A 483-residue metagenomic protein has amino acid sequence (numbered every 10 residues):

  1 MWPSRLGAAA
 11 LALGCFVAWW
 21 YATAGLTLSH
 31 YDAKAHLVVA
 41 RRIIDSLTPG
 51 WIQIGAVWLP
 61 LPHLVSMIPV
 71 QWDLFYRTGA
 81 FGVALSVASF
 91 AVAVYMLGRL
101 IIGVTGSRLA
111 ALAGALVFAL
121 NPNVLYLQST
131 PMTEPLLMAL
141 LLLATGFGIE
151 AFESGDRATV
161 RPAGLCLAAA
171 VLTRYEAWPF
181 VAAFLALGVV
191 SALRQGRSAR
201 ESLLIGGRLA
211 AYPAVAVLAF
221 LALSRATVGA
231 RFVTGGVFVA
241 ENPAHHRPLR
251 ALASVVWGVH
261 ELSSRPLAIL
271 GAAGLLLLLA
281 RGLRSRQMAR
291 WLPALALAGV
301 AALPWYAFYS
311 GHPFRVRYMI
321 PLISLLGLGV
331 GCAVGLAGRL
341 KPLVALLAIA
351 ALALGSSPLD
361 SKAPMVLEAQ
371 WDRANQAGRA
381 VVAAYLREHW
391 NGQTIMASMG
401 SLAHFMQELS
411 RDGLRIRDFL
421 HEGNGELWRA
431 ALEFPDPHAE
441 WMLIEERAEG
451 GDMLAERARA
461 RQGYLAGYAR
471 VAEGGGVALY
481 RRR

Functional and structural regions predicted by a protein language model:
W2, G155-D156, A192-A210, G274-L297 (+1 more regions): Membrane-interface helix-loop-helix junctions at transmembrane boundaries of multi-pass membrane enzymes, predominantly
G7-A9, A210-L218, L270, Q287-R290 (+2 more regions): Signature aromatic-anchored transmembrane alpha helix within multi-pass, membrane-resident enzymes that catalyze glycan
G14, G114-P122, G146, L167-V171: Short helix- or helix-capping micro-motifs that position conserved polar/aromatic residues at function-defining sites
G55-W58, N123-L136, R315: Short acidic/glycine- and proline-prone juxtamembrane loop motifs at membrane-interface regions of multi-pass membrane
A84-T105, L143, F147: Transmembrane-helix motifs of polytopic, lipid-linked glycan transferases
G103-T105, A144-P162, R194, V334: Membrane-interface transmembrane helices that cradle and orient dolichyl/undecaprenyl
V190, I205-A273, A301-Y306, G355-S357: Membrane-lumen/periplasm interface segments of specific transmembrane helices in polyprenyl phosphate-linked
L346-A403: Membrane-embedded, lumen/periplasm-facing catalytic core of multi-pass transferases that use lipid-linked donors
